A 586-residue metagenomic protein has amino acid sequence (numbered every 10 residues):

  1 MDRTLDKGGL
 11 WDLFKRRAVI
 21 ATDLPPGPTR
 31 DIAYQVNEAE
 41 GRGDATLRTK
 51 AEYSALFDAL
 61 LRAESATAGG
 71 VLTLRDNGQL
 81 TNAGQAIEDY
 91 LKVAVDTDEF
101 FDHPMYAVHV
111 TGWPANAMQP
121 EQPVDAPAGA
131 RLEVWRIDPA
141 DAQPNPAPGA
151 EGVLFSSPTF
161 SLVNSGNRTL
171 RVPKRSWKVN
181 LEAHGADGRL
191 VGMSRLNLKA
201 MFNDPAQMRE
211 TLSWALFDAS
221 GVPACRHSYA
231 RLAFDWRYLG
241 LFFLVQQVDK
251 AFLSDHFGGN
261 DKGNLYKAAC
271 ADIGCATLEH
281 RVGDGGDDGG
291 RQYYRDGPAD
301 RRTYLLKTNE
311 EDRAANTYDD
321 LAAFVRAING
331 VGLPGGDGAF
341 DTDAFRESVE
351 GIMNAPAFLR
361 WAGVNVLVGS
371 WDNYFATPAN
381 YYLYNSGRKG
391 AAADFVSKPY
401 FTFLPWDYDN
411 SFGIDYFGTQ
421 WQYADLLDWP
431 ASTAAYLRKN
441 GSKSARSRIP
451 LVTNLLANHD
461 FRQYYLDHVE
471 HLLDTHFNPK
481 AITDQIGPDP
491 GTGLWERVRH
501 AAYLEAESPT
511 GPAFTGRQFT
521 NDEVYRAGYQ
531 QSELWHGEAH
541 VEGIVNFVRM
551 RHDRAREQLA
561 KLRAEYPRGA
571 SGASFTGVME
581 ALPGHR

Functional and structural regions predicted by a protein language model:
M1-A83: Surface-exposed receptor/substrate recognition regions of extracellular proteins
P26, R30, Y34-V36, G70 (+7 more regions): Middle-to-C-terminal accessory/interaction subdomains
G84-A140, P144: N-terminal module-boundary/linker segments of secreted carbohydrate-active enzymes
E99-H103, D125-A126, V153-L154, L170-P173 (+7 more regions): Extracellular/periplasmic catalytic domains that process cell-envelope and extracellular macromolecules
A130-A200: Conserved oxyanion/phosphate-binding beta-strand-loop segments in alpha/beta enzyme cores
A130-P144, M208-V222, G330: Zn2+-dependent metallopeptidase catalytic core
S176-A186, M193, A200-M201, G221-C225 (+1 more regions): Internal "kinase-insert"/substrate-recognition segments embedded within catalytic cores of ATP-dependent enzymes
M201-R237: A conserved helix-loop-beta module that forms one wall/lid of the active-site cleft in ATP-utilizing catalytic domains
